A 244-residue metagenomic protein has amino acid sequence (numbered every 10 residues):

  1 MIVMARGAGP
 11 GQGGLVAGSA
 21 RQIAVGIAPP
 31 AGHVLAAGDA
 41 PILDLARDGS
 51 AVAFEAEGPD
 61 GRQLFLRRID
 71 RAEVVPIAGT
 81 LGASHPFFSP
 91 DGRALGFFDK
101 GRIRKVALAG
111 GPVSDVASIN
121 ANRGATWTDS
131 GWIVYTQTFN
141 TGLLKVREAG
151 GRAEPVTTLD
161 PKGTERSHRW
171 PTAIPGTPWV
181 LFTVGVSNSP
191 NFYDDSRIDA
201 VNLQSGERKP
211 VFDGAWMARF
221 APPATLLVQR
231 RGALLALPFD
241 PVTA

Functional and structural regions predicted by a protein language model:
M1-A244: Acidic, proline/glycine-rich low-complexity intrinsically disordered segments
